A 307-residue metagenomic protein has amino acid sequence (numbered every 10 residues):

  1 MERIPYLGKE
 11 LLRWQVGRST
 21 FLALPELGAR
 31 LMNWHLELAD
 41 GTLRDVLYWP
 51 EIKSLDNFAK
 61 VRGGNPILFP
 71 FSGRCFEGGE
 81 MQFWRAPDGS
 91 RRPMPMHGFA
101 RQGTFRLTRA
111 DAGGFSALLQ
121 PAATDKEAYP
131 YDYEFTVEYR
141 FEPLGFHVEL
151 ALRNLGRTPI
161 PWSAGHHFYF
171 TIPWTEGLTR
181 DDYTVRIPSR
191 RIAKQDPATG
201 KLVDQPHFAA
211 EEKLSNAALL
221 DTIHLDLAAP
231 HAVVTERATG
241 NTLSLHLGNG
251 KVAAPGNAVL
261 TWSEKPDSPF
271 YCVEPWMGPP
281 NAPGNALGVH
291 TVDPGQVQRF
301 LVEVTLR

Functional and structural regions predicted by a protein language model:
M1-H147, L155-P161, F168-R307: Surface-exposed acidic/polar loop and edge beta-strand patches at domain peripheries
